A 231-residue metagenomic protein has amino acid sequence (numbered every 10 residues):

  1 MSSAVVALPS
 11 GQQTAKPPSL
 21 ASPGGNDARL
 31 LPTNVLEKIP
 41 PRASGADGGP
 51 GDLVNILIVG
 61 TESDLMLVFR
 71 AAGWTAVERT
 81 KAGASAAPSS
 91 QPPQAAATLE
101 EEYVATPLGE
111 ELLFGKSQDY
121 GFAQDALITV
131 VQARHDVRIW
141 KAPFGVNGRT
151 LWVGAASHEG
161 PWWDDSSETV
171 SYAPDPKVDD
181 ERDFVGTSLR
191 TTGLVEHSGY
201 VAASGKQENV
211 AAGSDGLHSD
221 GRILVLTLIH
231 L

Functional and structural regions predicted by a protein language model:
M1-A7, L99, Y103: Short intrinsically disordered, low-complexity coil segments enriched in acidic
S3-S44: Charged, low-complexity intrinsically disordered tails and linkers
A28-G48, A86-V104: Accessory recognition modules or surfaces
K38-L67: Terminal, regulation- and interaction-focused segments at domain boundaries
D52-V54, A72, H135: Envelope-exposed proteins and targeting segments
G60-T80: Amphipathic alpha-helical segments
A82-L231: A cross-kingdom signal targeting lumenal/periplasmic-facing segments of multi-pass membrane and secretory-pathway
